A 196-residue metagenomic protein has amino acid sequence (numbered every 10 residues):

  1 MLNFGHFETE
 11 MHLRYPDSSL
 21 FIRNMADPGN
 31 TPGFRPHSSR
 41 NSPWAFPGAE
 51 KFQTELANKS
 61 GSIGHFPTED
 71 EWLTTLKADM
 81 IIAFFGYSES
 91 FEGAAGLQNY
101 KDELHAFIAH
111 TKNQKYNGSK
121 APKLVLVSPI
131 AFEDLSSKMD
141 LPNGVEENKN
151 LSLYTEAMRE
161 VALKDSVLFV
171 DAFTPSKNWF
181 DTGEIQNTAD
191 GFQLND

Functional and structural regions predicted by a protein language model:
G5-F21, N30, P36-D196: Alpha-helical cap/lid subdomain in secreted, periplasmic, or secretory-pathway luminal O-acyl-processing enzymes
R23-M25: Short beta-strand->alpha-helix linker/helix-N-cap micro-motif that forms a surface specificity/interaction loop
